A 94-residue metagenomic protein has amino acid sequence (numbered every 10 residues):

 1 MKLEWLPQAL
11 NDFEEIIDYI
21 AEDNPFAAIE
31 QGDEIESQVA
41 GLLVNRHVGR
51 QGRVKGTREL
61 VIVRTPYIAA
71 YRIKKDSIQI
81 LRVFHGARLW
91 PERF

Functional and structural regions predicted by a protein language model:
K2-T57: Basic, Lys/Arg-enriched alpha-helical interface segments
P7, R46, R64, F84-A87: Short, well-ordered turn and helix-capping elements at secondary-structure junctions
V44-S77: Basic/aromatic recognition patch in beta-strand/loop cores that engages polyanionic ligands
I68, R72-F94: Enriched for short, Lys/Arg-rich terminal
